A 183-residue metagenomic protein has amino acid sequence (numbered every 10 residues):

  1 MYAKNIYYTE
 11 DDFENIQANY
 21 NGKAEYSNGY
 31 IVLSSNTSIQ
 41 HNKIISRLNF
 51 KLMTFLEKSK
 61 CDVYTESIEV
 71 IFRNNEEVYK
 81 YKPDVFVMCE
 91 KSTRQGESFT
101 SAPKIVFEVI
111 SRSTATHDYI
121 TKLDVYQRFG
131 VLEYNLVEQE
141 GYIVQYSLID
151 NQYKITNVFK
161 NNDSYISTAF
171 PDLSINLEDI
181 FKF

Functional and structural regions predicted by a protein language model:
M1-F183: Gly/Pro/Ser/Thr-rich low-complexity, intrinsically disordered segments predominantly at protein N-termini
